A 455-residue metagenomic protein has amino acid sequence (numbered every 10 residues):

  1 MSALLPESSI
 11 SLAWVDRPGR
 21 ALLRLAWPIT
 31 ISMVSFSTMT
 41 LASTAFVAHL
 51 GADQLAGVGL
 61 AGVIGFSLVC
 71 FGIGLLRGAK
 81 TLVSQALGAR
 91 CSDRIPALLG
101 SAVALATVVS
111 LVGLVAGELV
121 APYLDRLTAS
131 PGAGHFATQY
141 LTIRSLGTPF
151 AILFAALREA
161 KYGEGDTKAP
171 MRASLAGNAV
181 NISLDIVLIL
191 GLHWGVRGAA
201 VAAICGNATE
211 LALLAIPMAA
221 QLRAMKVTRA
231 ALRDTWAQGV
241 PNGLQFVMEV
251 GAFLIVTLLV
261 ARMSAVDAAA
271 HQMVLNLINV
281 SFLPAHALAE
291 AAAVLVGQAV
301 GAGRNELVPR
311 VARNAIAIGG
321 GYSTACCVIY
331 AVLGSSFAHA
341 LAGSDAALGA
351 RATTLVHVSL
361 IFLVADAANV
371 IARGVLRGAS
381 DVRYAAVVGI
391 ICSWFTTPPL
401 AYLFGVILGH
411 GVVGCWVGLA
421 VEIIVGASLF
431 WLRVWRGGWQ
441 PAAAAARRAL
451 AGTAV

Functional and structural regions predicted by a protein language model:
M1-A26, V83-P149, V180-S183, V187 (+3 more regions): Short alpha-helical transmembrane segments in multi-pass integral membrane proteins
A13-A45, H49-L50, V63-G78, L82 (+6 more regions): N-terminal transmembrane alpha-helices
R24-S43, I143, G147, F154 (+5 more regions): Transmembrane helical elements of multi-pass membrane transporters/channels
I29, M33, T44-A45, G62 (+15 more regions): Transmembrane alpha-helix boundary and packing residues in multipass membrane permease domains and related
V34, T38-A56, D125-P131, V187-W194 (+4 more regions): Helix-terminus/linker motif at the lipid-water interface of multi-pass membrane proteins
F46-F66, G132-Q139, V196-R197, D234-Q238 (+5 more regions): Interfacial/gating helices of multi-pass transporter permease domains
L55-V115, F154-P170, A270-G334, A367-V388: Small-residue-rich hydrophobic transmembrane alpha-helices
I73-L76, I143-Y162, P170-N178, A199-L214 (+6 more regions): Short runs within selected transmembrane alpha-helices of multi-pass transporters and secretion channels
